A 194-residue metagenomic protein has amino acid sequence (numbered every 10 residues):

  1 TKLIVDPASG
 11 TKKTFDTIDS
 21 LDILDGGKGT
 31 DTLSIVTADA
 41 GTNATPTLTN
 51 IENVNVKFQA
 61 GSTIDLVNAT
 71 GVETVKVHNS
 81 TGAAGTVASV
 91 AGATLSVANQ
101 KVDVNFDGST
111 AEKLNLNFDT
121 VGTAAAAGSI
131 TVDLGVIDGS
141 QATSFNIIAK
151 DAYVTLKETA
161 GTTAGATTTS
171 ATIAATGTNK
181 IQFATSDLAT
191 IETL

Functional and structural regions predicted by a protein language model:
T1-L194: Solvent-exposed, low-complexity segments and loops of surface/extracellular structural proteins
